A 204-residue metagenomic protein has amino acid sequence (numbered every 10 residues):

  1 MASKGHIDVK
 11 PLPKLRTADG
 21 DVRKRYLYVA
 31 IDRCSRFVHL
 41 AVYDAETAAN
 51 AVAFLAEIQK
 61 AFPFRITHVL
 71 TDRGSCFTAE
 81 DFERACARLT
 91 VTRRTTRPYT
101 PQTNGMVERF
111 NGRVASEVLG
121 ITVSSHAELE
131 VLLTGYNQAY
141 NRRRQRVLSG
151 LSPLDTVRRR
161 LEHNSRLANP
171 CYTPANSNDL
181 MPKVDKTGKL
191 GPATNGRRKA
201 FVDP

Functional and structural regions predicted by a protein language model:
M1-L15, R84, T100-P101, D155-H163: Basic, flexible linker segments flanking DNA-binding modules in nucleic acid-interacting mobile-element proteins
A2-S3, L89-V91, R113-P204: C-terminal domain-tail junction helix/linker
K4, Y28, H68: Hydrophobic "anchor" residues on beta-strands that sit immediately upstream of conserved functional sites
I7-V38: An active-site-proximal beta-strand-loop segment
R23-K24, L40-F64: Active-site beta-loop-alpha junctions of metal-dependent nucleic acid enzymes, especially the RNase H-like/DDE
F37-A41, R94-T96: Short small-residue beta-strand/loop micro-motif enriched in glycine and branched aliphatics
A41, H68-D72: Short catalytic-loop micro-motif centered on adjacent basic/acidic residues
T71-R73, F77-C86, R93-S116, A127-T134 (+1 more regions): RNase H-like two-metal-ion nuclease catalytic core shared by retroviral integrases and related mobile-element nucleases
